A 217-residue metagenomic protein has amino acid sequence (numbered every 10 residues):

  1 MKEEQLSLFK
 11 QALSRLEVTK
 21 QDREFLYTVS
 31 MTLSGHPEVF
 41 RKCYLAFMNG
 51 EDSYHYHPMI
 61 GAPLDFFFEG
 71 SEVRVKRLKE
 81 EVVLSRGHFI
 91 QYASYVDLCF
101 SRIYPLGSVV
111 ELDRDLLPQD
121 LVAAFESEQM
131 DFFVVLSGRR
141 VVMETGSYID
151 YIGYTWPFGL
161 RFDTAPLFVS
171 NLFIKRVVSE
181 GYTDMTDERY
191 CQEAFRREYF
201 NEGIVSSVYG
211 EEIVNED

Functional and structural regions predicted by a protein language model:
M1-E69: N-terminal intrinsically disordered, low-complexity, charge/repeat-rich segments that act as generic
M48, Y56-V73, A124-G181: Basic/aromatic-rich interaction segments and small domains that mediate binding to polyanionic partners
F67-K76, E80-V83, D217: Charge-rich, low-complexity terminal tails
R77-P118: Mixed-charge, Lys/Arg-rich low-complexity intrinsically disordered regions
R86-V96, Y148-D217: Intrinsically disordered, low-complexity, charged/polar segments
E111-D115, V135-G138, G203-E212: Amphipathic, soluble alpha/beta structural segments
P118-A124: Short boundary/loop segments of OB/S1/cold-shock single-stranded nucleic-acid-binding domains
